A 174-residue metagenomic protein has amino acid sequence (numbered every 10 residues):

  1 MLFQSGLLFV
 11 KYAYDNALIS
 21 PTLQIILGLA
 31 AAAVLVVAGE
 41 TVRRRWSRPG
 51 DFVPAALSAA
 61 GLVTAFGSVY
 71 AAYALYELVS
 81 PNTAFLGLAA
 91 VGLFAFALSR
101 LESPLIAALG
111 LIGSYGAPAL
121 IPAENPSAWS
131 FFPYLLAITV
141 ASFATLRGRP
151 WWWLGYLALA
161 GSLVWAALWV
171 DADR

Functional and structural regions predicted by a protein language model:
M1-R174: Alpha-helical multi-pass membrane segments and their bilayer interfacial helix-loop junctions
